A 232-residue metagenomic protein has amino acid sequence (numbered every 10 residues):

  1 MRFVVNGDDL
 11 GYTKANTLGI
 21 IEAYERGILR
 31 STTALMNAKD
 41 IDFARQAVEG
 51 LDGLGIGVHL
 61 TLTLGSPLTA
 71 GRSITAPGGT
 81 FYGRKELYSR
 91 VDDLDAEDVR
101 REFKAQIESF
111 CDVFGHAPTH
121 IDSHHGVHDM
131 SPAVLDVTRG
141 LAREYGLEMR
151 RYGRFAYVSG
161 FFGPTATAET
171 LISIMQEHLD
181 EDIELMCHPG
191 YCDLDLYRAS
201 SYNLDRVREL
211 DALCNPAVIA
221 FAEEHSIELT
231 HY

Functional and structural regions predicted by a protein language model:
M1-V4, K14-G55, G65-F114, H120 (+1 more regions): Terminal accessory/targeting
G7-L10: DG-centered beta-turn motif at the end of beta-strands
T119-H125: Short acidic, glycine-rich surface-loop motifs adjacent to enzyme active sites
